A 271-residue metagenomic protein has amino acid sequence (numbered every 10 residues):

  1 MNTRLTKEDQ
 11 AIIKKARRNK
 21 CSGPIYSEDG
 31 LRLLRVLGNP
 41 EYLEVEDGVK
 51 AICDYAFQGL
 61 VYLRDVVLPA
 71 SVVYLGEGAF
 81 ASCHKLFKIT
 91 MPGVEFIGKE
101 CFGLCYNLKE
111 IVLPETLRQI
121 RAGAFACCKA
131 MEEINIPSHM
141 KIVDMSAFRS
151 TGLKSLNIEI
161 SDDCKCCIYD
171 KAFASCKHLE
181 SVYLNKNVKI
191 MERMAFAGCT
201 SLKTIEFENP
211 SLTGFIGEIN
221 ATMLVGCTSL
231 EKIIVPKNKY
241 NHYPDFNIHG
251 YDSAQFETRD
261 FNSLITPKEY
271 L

Functional and structural regions predicted by a protein language model:
M1-Y26, L31-A51, V61-Y74, H84-F96 (+7 more regions): Structural signature of tandem-repeat unit edges
C53-A56, G76-A79, G98-C101, R121-A124 (+4 more regions): Consensus positions within tandem repeat domains that build extended binding/scaffold surfaces
